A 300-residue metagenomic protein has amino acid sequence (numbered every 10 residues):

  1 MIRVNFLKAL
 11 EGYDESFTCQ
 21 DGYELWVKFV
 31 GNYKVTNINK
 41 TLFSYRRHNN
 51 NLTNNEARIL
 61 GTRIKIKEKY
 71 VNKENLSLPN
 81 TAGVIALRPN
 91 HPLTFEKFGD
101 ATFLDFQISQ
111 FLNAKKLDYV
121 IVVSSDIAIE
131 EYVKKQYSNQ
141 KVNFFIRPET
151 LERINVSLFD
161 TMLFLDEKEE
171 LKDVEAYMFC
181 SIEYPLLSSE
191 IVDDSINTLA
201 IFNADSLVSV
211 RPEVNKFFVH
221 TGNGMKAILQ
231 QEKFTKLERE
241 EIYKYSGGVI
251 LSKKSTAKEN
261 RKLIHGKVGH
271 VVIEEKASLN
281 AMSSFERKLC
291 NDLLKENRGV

Functional and structural regions predicted by a protein language model:
M1-T62: Conserved nucleotide-sugar donor-binding catalytic segment
F6-K8, F43, L52, E130 (+3 more regions): A generic structural signal for short hydrophobic patches within well-formed alpha-helices
Y13-E15, D21, R147-E149, I182-Y184: Short acidic donor-binding/metal-coordinating loop in glycosyltransferase active sites
E15-F17, V27-S44, N72-L76, E259-L279 (+1 more regions): Catalytic donor-sugar/metal-binding loop of nucleotide-sugar-dependent glycosyltransferases
A57-P79: Non-catalytic membrane-proximal stalk/linker segments that position and tether the catalytic domains
S77-S124: N-terminal glycine-rich phosphate-binding loop and ensuing alpha1 helix
A128-M178, L186-E190, D194: Short phosphate-binding loop-to-helix
D160, D173-A176, I182-E275: Conserved core of the sugar-phosphate nucleotidyltransferase
